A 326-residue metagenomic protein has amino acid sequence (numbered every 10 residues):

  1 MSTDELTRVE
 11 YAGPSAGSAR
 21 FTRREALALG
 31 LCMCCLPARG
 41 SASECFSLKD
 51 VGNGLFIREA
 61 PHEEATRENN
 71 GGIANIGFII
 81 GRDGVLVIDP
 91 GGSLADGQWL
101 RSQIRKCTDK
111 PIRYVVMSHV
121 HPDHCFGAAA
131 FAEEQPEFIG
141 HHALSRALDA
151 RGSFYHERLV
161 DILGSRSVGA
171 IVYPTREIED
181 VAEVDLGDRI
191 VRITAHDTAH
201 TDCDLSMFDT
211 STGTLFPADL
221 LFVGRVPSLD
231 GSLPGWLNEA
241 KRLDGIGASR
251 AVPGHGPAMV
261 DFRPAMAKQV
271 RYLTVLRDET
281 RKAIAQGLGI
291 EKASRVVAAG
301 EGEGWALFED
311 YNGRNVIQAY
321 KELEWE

Functional and structural regions predicted by a protein language model:
M1-F21, L29-C35: N-terminal secretory signal peptides
D50-Q103, L205-P217: Conserved beta-strand hairpin/beta-sheet module of binuclear metal-dependent hydrolase folds, prominently
I88-P90, R113-H119, I139-H141, F216-A218 (+1 more regions): Active-site neighborhood of phospho(di)ester-bond hydrolases with catalytic His/Asp-centered motifs
L94-A95, V120-F126, S145-D149, T201-D204 (+2 more regions): Active-site environment of divalent metal-dependent phosphoester hydrolases
S102-E177, E183, D202: Active-site HxH/HxHxD metal-binding segment of metal-dependent hydrolases
E177-D209: Core dinuclear metal-dependent hydrolase active-site scaffold
L237-G289, V296: Divalent-metal (often Zn2+) His-rich catalytic cores of metallo-beta-lactamase-fold enzymes
Q286-E326: C-terminal regulatory/interaction regions
